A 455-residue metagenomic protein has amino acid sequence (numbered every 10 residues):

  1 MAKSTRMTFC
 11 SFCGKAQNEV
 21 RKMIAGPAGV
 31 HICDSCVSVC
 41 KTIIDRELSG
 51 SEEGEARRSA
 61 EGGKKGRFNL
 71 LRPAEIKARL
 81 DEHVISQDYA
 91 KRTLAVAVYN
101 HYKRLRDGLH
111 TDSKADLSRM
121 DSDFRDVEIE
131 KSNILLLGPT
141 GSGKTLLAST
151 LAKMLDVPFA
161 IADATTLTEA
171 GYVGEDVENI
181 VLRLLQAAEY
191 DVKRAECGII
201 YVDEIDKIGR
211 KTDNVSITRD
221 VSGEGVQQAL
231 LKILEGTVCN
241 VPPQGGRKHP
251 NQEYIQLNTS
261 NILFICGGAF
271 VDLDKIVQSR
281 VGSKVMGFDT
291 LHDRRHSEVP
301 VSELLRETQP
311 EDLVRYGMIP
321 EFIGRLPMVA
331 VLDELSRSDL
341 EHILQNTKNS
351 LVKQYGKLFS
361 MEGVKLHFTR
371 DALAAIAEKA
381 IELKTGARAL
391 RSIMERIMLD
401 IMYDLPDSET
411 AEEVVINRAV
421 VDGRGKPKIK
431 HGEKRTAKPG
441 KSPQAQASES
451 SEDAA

Functional and structural regions predicted by a protein language model:
A2-A25, S49-A160, T165-V173, E178-A455: AAA+ P-loop NTPase nucleotide-binding core of proteostasis motors
T8, S38-K41, D45: Membrane-proximal soluble domains of inner-membrane proteins
F9, G29-I32: The −1 position to Zn-ligating cysteines in a subset of zinc-ribbon hairpins
G14, D34-V37, K41: Cys/His-coordinated zinc-binding microdomains
